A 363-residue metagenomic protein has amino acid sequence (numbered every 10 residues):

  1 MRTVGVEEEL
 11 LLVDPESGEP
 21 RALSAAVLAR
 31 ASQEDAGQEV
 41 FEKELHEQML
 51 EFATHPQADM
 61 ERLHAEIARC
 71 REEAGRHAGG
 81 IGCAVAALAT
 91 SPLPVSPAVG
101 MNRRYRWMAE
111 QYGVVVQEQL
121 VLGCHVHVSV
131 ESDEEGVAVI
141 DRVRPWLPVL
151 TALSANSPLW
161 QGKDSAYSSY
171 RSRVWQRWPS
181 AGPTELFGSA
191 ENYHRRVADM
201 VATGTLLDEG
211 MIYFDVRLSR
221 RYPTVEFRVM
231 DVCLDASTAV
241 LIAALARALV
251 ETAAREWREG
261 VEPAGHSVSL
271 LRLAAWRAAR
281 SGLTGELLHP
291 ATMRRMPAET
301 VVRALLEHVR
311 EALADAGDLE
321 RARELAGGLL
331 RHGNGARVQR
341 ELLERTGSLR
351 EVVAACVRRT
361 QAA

Functional and structural regions predicted by a protein language model:
M1-I81, P97, M108, W175-A363: C-terminal accessory/tail domains of diverse enzymes
F52-Q57, L122-C124, V128-V130: N-terminal glycine-rich flavin-associated loop
H55, L88-T90, S129, M230: Short loop/turn motifs enriched for small/polar and acidic residues
L63-I67, S132, V139: Residue-level preference for long, well-ordered alpha-helices that form the structural scaffold of enzyme catalytic
V85: A glycine-rich, hydrophobic loop/mini-helix early in the fold
L88, P92-P94, R103, M108-C124 (+2 more regions): Metal-dependent DNA replication initiation modules
